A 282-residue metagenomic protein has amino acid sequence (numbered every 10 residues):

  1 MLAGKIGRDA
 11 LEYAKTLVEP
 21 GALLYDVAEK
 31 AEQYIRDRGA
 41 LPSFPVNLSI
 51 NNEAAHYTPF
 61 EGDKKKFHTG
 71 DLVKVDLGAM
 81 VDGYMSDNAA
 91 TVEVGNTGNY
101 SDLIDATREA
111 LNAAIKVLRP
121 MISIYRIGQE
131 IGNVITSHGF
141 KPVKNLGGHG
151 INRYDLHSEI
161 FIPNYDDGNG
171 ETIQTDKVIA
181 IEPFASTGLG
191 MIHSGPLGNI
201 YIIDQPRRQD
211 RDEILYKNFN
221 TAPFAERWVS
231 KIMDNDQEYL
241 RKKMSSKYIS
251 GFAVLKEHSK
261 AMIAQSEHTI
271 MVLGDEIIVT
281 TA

Functional and structural regions predicted by a protein language model:
M1-A282: Active-site neighborhoods and metal-handling regions in enzymes and metal-associated proteins
